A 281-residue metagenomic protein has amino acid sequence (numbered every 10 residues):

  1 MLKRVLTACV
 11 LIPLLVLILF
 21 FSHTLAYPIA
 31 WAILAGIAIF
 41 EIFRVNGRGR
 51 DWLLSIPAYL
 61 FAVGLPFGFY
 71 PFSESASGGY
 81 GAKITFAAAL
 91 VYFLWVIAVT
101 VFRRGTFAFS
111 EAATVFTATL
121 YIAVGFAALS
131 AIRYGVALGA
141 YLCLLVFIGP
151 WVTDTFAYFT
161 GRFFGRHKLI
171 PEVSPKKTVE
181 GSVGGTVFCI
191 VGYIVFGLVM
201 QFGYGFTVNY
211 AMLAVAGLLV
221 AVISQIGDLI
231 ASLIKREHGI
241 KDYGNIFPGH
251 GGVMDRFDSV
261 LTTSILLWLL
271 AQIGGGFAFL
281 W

Functional and structural regions predicted by a protein language model:
M1-L218: Membrane-embedded alpha-helical bundles of polytopic integral membrane proteins
T153-F156, T160, I226-I234: Membrane-embedded alpha-helices of multi-pass transport/permease systems
R162-F163, L233-H238, L261, L266: Re-entrant/interfacial helical elements at transmembrane boundaries that shape and gate the permeation pathway
I170-V183, Y243-F257: Membrane-interface alpha-helices at helix entry/exit sites of multi-pass transporters
L218-I226, V253-L261: Hydrophobic transmembrane alpha-helical segments of multi-pass transport and channel proteins
I230-I246: Interfacial helix-loop-helix junctions of multi-pass membrane proteins
R256-Q272: Final/C-terminal transmembrane alpha-helix of multipass membrane proteins
L269-W281: Juxtamembrane boundary at the C-terminal end of a transmembrane helix
